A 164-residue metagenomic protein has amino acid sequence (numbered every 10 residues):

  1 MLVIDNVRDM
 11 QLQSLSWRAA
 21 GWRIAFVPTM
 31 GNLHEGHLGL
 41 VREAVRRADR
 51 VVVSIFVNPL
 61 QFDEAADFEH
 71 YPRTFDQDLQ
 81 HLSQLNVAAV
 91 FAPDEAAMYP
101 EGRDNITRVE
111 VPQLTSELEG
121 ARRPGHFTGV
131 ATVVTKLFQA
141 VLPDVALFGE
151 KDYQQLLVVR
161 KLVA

Functional and structural regions predicted by a protein language model:
M1-A164: Nucleotidyltransferase catalytic core that binds NTPs
